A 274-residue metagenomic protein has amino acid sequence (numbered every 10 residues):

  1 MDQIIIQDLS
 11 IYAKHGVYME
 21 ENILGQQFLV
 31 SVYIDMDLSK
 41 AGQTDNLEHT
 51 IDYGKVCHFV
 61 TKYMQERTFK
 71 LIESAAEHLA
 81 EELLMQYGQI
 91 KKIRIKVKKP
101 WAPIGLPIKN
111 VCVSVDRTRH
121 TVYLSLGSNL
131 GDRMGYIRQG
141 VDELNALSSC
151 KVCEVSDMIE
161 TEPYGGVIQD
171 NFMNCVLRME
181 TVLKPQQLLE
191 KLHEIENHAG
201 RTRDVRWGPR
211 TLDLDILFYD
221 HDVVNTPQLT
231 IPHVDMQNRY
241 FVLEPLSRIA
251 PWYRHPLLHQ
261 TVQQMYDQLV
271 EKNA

Functional and structural regions predicted by a protein language model:
M1-L124, S128, A146: N-terminal, polar/charged subdomain of small-to-medium soluble alpha/beta proteins
I34-M36, S128, R178-T181, F218-H221: Short beta-strand-to-loop capping motifs
D37-L38, G42-D45, T121, Y164-F172 (+1 more regions): Flexible, gly/pro- and Lys/Arg-enriched active-site loops
G42-G54, Q139, L144-K184: Short, surface-exposed acidic-centric catalytic microdomains
Y53, I72-A76, R133, I137 (+1 more regions): Generic alpha-helical secondary structure
K96-P100, M158-E160, L217-Y219: Short loop/turn motifs enriched for small/polar and acidic residues
T121-V141: Extended accessory regions or peripheral subdomains of proteins
R138-E143, L188-I195: Short amphipathic alpha-helices in soluble, non-transmembrane regions that often serve as interface/regulatory elements
